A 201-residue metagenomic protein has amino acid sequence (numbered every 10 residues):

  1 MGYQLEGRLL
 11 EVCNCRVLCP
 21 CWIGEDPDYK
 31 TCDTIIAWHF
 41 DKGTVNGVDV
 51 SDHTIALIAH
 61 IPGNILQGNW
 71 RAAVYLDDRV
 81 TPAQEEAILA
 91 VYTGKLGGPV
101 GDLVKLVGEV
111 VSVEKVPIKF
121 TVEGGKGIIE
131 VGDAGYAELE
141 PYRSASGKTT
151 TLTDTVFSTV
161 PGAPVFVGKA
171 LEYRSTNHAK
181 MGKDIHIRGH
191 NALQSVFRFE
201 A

Functional and structural regions predicted by a protein language model:
M1-G2, F199: Non-catalytic, low-structured ubiquitin/UBL-interacting segments
G2-V45: N-terminal ordered "arm"
L9-R16, T31-C32, N46-D52, G94 (+2 more regions): Short linear motifs at secondary-structure transitions and domain/linker junctions
C21, I58-P62, V116-T121: Short amphipathic beta-strand and strand-loop transition segments with alternating hydrophobic
C32-G101: Aromatic- and glycine-enriched beta-alpha-beta binding-site module
G47-T54, V74, E109-E114, V156-S158 (+1 more regions): Low-complexity, flexible helical/coil segments
W70, V74-L152, S158: Charged linear interaction tracts used for macromolecular binding and regulation
S144-A201: Extended, charged low-complexity segments that frequently continue into or abut oligomerization scaffolds
